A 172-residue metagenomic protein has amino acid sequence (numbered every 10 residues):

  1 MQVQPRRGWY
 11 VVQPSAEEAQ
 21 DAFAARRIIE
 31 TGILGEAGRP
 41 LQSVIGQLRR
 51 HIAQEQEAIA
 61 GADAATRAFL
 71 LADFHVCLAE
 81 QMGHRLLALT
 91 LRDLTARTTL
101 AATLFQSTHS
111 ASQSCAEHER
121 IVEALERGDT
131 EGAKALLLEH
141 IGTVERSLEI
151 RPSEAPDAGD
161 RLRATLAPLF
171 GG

Functional and structural regions predicted by a protein language model:
M1, L94-A96, S110-S112: Mobile beta-alpha loop/short-helix "lid" or hinge segments that flank ligand
M1-R39, E149-G172: Short linear motifs at protein or domain termini
P14-E18, L34-P40, A58-G61, M82-G83 (+2 more regions): A ubiquitous short alpha-helical element
A22, R26, Q42-T103, C115-E123 (+1 more regions): Conserved amphipathic alpha-helical segments that form helical-bundle/coiled-coil interaction surfaces
T108-G172: C-terminal regulatory/effector modules of DNA-binding transcriptional regulators
